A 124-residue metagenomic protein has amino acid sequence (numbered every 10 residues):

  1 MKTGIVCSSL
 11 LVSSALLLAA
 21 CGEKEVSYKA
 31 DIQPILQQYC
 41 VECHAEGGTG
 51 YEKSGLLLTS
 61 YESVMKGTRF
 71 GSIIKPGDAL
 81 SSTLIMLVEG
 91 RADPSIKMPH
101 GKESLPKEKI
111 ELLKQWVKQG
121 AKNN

Functional and structural regions predicted by a protein language model:
M1-I5: Positively charged n-region of N-terminal signal peptides that target proteins for export
V6-S9, E111: Intrinsically disordered and other compositionally biased segments
S8-L17: Bacterial N-terminal signal peptides
C21-N124: Aromatic- and Gly/Pro-enriched helix-to-coil junctions and flexible linker segments
